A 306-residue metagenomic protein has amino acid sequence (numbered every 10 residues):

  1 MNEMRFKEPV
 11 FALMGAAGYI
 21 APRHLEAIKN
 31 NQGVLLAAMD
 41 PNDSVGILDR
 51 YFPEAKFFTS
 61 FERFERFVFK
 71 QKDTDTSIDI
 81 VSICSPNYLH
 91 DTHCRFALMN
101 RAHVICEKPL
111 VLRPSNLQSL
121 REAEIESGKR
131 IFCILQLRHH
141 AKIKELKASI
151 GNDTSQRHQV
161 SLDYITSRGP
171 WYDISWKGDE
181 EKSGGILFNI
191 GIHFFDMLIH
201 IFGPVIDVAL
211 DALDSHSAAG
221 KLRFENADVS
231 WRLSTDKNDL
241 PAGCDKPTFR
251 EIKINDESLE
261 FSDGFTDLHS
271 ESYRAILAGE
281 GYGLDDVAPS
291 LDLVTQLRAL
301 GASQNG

Functional and structural regions predicted by a protein language model:
M1-P53: N-terminal Rossmann-like dinucleotide-binding module
M1-R5, K70-D73, I80-S82, R274-G306: C-terminal helix-rich "cap/oligomerization" subdomain common to oxidoreductases
H24, K56-I105, P109-R121: Beta-loop-alpha module in the N-terminal Rossmann-like domain of NAD(P)-dependent dehydrogenases, especially those
L35, E54, S77-V81, T154-R157: Local beta-strand N-terminus motif with an aromatic residue
Y88, V111-P170: A contiguous active-site-proximal alpha/beta segment in oxidoreductase catalytic domains
P170-D239, A288-D292: Rossmann-like dinucleotide-binding domain that binds NAD(P)(H)
H216-L268: C-terminal substrate-binding/catalytic lobe of Rossmann-fold NAD(P)-dependent oxidoreductases
